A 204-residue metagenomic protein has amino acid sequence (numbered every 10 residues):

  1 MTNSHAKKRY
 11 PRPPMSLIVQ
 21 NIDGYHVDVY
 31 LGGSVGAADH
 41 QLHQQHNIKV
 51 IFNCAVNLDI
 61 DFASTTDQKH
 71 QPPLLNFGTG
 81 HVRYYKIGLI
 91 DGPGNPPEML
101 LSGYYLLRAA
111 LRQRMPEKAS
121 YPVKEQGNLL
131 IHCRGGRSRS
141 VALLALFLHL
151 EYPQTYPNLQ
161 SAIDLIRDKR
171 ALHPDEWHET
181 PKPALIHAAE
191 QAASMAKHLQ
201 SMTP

Functional and structural regions predicted by a protein language model:
M1-P14: N-terminal glycine-/charge-rich "phosphate-binding" loop or analogous flexible N-terminal tail
R9-Y10, G33, S201-P204: Long hydrophobic alpha-helices with heptad-repeat/coiled-coil character
P14-N128, H149-L185: Cysteine-based protein phosphatase catalytic domain of the PTP/DSP
S120-L146: A phosphate-binding catalytic loop at a beta-strand-loop-alpha-helix junction that coordinates phosphoryl groups
P174-P204: Charged C-terminal helix
